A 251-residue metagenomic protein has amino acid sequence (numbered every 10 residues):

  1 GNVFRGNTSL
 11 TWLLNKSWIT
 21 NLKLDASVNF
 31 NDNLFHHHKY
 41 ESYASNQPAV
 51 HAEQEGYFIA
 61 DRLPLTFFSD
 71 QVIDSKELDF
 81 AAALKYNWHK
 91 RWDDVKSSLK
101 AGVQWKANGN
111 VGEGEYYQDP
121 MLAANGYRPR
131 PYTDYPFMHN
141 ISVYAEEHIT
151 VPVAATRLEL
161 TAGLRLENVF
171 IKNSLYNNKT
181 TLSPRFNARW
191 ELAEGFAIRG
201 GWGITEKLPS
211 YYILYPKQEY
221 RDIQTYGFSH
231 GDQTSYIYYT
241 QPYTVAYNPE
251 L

Functional and structural regions predicted by a protein language model:
V3-L175, E191: Face-selective signature of the C-terminal outer-membrane beta-barrel domain
P131-L251: Structural signature of Gram-negative outer-membrane beta-barrels, strongest in the C-terminal barrel of TonB-dependent
